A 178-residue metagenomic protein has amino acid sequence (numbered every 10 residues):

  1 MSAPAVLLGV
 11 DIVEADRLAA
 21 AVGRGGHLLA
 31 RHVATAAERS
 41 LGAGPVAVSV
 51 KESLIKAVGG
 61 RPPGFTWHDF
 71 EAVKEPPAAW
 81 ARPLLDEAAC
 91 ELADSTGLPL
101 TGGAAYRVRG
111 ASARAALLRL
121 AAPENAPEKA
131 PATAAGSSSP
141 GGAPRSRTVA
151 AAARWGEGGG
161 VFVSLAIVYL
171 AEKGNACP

Functional and structural regions predicted by a protein language model:
M1-P178: Core catalytic alpha/beta fold that binds nucleotide/phospho-ligands
